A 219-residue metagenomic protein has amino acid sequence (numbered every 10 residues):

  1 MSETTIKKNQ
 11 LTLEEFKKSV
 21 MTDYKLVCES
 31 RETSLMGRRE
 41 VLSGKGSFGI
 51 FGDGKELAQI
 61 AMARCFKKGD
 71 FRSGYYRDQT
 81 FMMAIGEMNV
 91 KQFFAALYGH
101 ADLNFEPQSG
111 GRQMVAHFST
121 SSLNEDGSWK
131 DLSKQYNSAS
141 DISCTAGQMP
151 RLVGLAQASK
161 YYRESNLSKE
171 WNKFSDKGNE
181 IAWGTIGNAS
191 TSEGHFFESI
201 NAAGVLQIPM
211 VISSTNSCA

Functional and structural regions predicted by a protein language model:
M1-A58, R64-F66: Conserved acidic/glycine
I6-Q10, S30-S34, N124-G127, W171-N172 (+1 more regions): Short hydrophobic/aromatic-rich motifs at helix boundaries and adjacent loops
R38-L206: Cofactor-binding active-site loop characterized by glycine-rich and histidine/acidic residues
V211-A219: Thiamine diphosphate
